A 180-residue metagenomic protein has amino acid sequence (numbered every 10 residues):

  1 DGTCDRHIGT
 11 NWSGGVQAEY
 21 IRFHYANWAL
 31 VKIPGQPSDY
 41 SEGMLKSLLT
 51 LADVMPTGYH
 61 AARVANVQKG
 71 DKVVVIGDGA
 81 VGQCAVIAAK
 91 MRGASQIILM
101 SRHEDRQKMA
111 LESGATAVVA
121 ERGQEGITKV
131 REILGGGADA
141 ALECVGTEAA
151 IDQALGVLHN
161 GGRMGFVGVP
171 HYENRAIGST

Functional and structural regions predicted by a protein language model:
D1-I76: NAD(P)H dinucleotide-binding glycine-rich loop of Rossmann-like/cofactor-binding domains, especially the beta1-alpha1
T3, T10, G15-V16, A80-Q83 (+5 more regions): Gly/Ser/Thr-rich helix-start
S13, G43, D53-T57, R102 (+3 more regions): Short secondary-structure boundary/capping elements
A18, P56-Y59, V86-I87, D152-L155: Predominant activation on well-ordered alpha-helical scaffold segments within soluble catalytic domains
R63-N66, K90-G93, G156-N160: Alpha-helix C-terminal capping segments
K72-D78, Q83, K90-Q153: Adenosine-nucleotide cofactor-binding segment
V145-T180: Glycine-rich phosphate-binding loop and adjacent beta-alpha segment of Rossmann(oid) nucleotide-cofactor-binding
